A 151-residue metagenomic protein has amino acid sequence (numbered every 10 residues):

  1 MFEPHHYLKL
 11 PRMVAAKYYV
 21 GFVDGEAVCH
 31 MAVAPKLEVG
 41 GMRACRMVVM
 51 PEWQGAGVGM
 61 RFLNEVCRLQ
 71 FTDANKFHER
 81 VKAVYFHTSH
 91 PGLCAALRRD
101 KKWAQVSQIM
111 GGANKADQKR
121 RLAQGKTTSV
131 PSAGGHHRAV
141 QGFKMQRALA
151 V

Functional and structural regions predicted by a protein language model:
M1-G40, F71-V151: Terminal substrate-recognition subdomain of acyl/acetyltransferases
G40-P51: Conserved acetyl-CoA binding element of GNAT-fold acetyltransferases
M42, A56, M60-N64, P91 (+1 more regions): A structural signal for well-ordered alpha-helical segments within the folded catalytic domains of diverse enzymes
C45-M47, V66, V84-S89: Short His-Asn-centered micro-motif
V49, Q54-F71: Conserved acetyl-CoA-binding loop-helix of GNAT-fold acetyltransferases
